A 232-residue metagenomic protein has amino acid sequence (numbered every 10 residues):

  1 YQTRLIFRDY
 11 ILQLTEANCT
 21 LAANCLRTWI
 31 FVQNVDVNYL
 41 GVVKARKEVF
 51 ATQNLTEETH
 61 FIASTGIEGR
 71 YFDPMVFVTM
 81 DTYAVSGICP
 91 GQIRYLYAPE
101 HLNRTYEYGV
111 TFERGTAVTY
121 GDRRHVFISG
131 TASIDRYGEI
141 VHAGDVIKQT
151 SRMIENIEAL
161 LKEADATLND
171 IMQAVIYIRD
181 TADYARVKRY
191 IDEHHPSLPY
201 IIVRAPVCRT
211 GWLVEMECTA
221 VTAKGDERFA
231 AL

Functional and structural regions predicted by a protein language model:
Y1-Q173, Y177-L232: N-terminal presequence-like segments and the immediate start of the first folded domain
